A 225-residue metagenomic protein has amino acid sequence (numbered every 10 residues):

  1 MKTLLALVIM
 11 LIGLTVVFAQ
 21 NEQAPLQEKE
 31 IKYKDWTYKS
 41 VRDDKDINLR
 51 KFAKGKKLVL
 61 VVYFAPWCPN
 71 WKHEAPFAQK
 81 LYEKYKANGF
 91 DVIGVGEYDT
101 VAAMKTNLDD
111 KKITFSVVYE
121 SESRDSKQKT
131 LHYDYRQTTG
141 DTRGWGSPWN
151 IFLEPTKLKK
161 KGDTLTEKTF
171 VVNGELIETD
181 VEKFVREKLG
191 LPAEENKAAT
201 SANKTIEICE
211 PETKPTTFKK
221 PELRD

Functional and structural regions predicted by a protein language model:
M1-L5: Positively charged n-region of N-terminal signal peptides that target proteins for export
A6-T15: Bacterial N-terminal signal peptides
Q20-K39, N173-D225: Non-globular targeting/processing and membrane-anchoring segments
D35-V59: A short beta-strand-turn-helix
L60-V61, V92, N150: Hydrophobic beta-strand anchors of alpha/beta hydrolase catalytic cores
Y63-K80: Conserved redox-active cysteine motifs that mediate thiol-disulfide chemistry, especially di-cysteine Cys-X(1-2)-Cys
E83-T130: Conserved segment of the thioredoxin-like fold in thiol-based oxidoreductases
K111-I113, E122-F184: Thiol/disulfide oxidoreductase modules built on the thioredoxin-like
